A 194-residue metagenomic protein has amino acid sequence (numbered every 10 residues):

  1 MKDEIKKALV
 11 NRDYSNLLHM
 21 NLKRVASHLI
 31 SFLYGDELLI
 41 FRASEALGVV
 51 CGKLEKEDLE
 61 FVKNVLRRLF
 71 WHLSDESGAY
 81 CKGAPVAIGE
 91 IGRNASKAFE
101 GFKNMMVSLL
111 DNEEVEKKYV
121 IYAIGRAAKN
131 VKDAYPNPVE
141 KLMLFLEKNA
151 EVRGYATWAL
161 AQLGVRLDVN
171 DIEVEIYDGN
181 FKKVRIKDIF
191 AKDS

Functional and structural regions predicted by a protein language model:
M1-L39: Long, low-complexity, highly charged intrinsically disordered regions
M1-V10, V165-S194: Eukaryotic acidic, Ser/Thr-rich intrinsically disordered low-complexity regions
V10, G48-G52, G89-E90, G125-K129 (+1 more regions): Structural signature of alpha-helical solenoid repeat scaffolds
D13, A43-S44, A84, V120 (+3 more regions): Conserved hydrophobic register position within alpha-solenoid helical repeats
H19-L33, K53-F70, S96-L110, K132-L146 (+1 more regions): Amphipathic alpha-helical scaffolding segments comprising HEAT/armadillo-like alpha-solenoid repeats
S31, L38-K53, R67-R68, G83-E90: Non-membrane alpha-helical segments in proteins
P85-E90, F99, K117-V120, I124-G125: Conserved mixed alpha/beta catalytic, RNA-binding, or beta-rich assembly cores of soluble enzyme, regulatory
